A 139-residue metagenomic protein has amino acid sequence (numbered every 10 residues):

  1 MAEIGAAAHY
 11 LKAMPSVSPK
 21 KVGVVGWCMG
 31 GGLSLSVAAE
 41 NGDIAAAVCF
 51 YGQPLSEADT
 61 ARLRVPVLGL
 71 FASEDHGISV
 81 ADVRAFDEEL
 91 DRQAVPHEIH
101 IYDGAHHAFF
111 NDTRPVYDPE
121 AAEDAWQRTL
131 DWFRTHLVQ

Functional and structural regions predicted by a protein language model:
M1-Q139: N-terminal cap/leader regions of alpha/beta-hydrolase-fold enzymes, predominantly small-molecule hydrolases
